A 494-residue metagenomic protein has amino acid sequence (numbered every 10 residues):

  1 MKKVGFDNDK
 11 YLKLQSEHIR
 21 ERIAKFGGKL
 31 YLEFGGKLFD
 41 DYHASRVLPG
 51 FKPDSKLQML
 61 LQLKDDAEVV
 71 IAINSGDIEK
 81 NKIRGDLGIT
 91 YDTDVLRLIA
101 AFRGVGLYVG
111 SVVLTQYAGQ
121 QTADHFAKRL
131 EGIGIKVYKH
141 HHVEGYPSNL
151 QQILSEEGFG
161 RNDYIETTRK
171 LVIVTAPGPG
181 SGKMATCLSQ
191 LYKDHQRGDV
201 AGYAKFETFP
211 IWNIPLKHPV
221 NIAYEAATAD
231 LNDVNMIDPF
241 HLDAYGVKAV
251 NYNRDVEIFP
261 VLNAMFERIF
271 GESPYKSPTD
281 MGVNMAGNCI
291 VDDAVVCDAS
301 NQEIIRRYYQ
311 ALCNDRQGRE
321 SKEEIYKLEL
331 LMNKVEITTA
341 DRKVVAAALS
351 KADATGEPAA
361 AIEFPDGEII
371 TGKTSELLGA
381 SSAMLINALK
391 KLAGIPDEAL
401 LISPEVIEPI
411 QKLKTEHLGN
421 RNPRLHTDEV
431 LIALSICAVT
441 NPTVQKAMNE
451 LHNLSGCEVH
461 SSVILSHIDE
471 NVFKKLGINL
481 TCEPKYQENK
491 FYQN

Functional and structural regions predicted by a protein language model:
M1-I173, Q190-K351, E357, F364-D366 (+2 more regions): Flexible phosphate-sensing "switch/lid" loops adjacent to ATP/NTP-binding sites across phosphate-transfer
T175-P177: Residues at the beta-strand->loop junction immediately N-terminal to the Walker
P179-S181: Walker A (P-loop) phosphate-binding loop of P-loop NTPases
T186: Hydrophobic positions on the alpha1 helix immediately C-terminal to the Walker A/P-loop
G202, T374-E376: Residue-level structural signal for beta-strand termini and adjacent loop
I369-I370: Hydrophobic "anchor" residues
L377-A393: A short, polar/charged loop-to-alpha-helix boundary motif
K391-P423: Short HxH-centered metal-ligating active-site micro-motif
